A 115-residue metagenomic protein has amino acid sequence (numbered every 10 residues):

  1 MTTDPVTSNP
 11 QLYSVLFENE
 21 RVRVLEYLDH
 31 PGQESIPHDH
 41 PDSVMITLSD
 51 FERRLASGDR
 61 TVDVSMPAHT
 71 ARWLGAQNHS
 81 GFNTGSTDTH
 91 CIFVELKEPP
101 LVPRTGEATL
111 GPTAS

Functional and structural regions predicted by a protein language model:
N9-E34, P41-M45, V94: A short glycine-rich, His/Asp/Glu-containing loop-to-beta-strand
F17-R21, G58-Q77: Short acidic-glycine-tyrosine-enriched beta hairpin
E34-S35, F51-L55, A71: Short beta-strand segments in beta-sandwich/barrel cores
P37-H40, G85-S86: Short glycine/proline-enriched turns and hinge-like loops at secondary-structure junctions
D39-R54: Short, conserved beta-strand element in jelly-roll/cupin
D50, A76-P99: Ligand-binding loop in jelly-roll beta-barrel domains
P100-S115: Extracytoplasmic/periplasmic copper-protein system
